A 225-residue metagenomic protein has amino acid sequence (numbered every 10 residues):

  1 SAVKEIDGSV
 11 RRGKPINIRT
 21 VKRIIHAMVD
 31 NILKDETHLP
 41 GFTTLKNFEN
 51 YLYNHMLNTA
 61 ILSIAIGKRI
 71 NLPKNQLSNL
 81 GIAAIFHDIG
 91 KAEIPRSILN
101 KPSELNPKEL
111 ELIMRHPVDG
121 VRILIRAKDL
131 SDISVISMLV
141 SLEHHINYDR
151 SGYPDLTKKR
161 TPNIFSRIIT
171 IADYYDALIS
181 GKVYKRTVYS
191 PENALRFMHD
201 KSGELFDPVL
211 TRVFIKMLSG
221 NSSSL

Functional and structural regions predicted by a protein language model:
A2-L225: Histidine- and acidic-residue-rich, metal-dependent catalytic cores
